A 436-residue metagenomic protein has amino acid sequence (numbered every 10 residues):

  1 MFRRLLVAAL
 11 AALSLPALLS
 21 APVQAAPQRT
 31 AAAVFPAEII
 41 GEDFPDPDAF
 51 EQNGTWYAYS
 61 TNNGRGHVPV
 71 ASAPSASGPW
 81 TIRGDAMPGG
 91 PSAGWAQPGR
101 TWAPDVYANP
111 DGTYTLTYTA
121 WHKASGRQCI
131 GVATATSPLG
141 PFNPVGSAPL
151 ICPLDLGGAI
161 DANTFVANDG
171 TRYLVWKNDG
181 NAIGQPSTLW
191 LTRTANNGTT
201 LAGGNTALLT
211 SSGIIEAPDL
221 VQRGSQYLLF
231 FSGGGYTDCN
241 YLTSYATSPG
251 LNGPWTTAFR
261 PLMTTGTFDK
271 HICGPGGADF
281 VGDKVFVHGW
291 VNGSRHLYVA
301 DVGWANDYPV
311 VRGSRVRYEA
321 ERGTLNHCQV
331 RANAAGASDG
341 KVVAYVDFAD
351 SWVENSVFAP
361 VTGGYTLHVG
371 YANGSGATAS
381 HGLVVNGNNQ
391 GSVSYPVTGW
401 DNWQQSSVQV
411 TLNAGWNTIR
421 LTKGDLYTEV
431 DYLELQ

Functional and structural regions predicted by a protein language model:
M1-P27: Secretory targeting and sorting signals
R4, S20, A31, P36-A37 (+2 more regions): Low-complexity, intrinsically disordered short peptide segments enriched in small/polar/basic residues
L10, S14-L15, S20, A49 (+5 more regions): Intrinsically disordered, low-complexity regions enriched in Ser/Pro/Gly/Gln/His and often acidic
Q28-Q329, T366-G370: Carbohydrate-active catalytic/glycan-binding domains of CAZyme proteins, especially the secreted or lumenal ectodomains
R312-Q436: Extracytoplasmic
